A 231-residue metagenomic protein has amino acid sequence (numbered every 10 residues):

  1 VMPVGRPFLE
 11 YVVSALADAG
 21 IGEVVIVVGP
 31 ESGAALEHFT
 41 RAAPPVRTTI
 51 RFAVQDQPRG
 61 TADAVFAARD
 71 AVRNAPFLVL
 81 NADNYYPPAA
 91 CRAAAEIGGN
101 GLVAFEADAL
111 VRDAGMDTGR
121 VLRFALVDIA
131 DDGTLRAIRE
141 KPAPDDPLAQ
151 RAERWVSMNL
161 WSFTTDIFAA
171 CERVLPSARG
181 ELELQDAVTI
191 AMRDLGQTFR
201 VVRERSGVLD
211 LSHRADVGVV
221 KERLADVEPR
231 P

Functional and structural regions predicted by a protein language model:
V1, F52, N100-L102, V201 (+1 more regions): Conserved beta-strand scaffold positions in the cores of enzyme catalytic domains, especially in NTP/NDP-utilizing
V1-L36, T48-I50, Q55: N-terminal glycine-rich phosphate-binding loop and ensuing alpha1 helix
L36-P44: Short, aromatic/basic amphipathic alpha-helical patches
G60-A67: Glycine-rich, basic loop-to-helix element that forms the pyrophosphate-binding segment of sugar-nucleotide handling
F77: Short aromatic/hydrophobic "clamp" motif used to bind/position activated sugar donors
L80-A82: Active-site acidic Asp-centered loop
P87-T165, A169: Conserved core of the sugar-phosphate nucleotidyltransferase
R136-P231: Conserved alpha/beta core of the MobA/IspD/sugar-nucleotide pyrophosphorylase nucleotidyltransferase superfamily
